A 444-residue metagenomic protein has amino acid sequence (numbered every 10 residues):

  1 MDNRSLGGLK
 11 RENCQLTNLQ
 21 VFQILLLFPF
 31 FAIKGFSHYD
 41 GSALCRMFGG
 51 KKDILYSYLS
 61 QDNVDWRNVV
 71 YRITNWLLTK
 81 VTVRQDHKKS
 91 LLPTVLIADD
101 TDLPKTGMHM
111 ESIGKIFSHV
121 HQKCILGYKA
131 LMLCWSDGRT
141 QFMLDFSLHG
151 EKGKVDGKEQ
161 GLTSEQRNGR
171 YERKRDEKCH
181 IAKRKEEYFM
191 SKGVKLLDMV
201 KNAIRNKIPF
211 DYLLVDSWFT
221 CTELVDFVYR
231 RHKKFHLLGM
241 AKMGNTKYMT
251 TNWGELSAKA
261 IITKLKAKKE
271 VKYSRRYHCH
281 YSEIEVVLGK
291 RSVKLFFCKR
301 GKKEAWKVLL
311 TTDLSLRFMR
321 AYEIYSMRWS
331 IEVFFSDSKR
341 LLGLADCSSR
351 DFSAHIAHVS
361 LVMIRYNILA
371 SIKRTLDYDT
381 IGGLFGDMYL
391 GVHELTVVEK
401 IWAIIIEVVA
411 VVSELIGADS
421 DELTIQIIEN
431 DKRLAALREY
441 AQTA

Functional and structural regions predicted by a protein language model:
M1-D62, W66-V70: Gly/serine-rich nucleotide phosphate-binding loop at the start of the catalytic core of nucleotide/ADP-ribose-handling
M1-T17, F31, R46-M47, G150 (+7 more regions): A short, flexible helix-boundary coil/loop motif
L9-K10, Q61-E165, C279-S282: Active-site-proximal, Lys/Arg-enriched surface segment that forms a nucleic-acid-binding/basic interface patch
I24, Y39-L44, L55, L92-T106 (+6 more regions): Short, conserved catalytic/metal-binding motifs centered on acidic residues
A32-S37, D53-S57, V120-F210, K294-V308: Electropositive, glycine- and tryptophan-enriched low-complexity nucleic-acid-binding patches
F48, P93, R205, V225-H236 (+1 more regions): Short, surface-exposed basic-aromatic patches at helix termini and helix-loop junctions that form
A98-D102, F318-F352: Short amphipathic alpha-helical "interface-anchor" segments enriched in bulky aromatics
L214-C221, M243-N245: Acidic, metal-coordinating catalytic cores used for nucleic-acid/nucleotide bond scission and strand-transfer chemistry
